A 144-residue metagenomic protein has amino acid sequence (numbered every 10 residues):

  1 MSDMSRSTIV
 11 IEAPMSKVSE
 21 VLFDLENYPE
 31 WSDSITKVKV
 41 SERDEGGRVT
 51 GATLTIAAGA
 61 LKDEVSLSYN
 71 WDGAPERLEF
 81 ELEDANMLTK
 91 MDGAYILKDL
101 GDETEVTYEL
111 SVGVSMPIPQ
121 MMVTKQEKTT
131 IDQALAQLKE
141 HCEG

Functional and structural regions predicted by a protein language model:
M1-G47: Hydrophobic ligand-binding cavity/cleft-lining segments
I9, M87-L88, T129: Amphipathic alpha-helical hairpins
P14, D24-N27, D102, E127 (+1 more regions): Amphipathic alpha-helical protein-protein interaction surfaces
F23, D92, M121-M122: Generic recognition of short, well-ordered alpha-helical segments
P29-E30, K37, E42-D44, T55-E103 (+3 more regions): Hydrophobic-ligand binding "helix-grip"
S111-Q133: A short acidic/glycine-rich loop-to-helix N-cap element
